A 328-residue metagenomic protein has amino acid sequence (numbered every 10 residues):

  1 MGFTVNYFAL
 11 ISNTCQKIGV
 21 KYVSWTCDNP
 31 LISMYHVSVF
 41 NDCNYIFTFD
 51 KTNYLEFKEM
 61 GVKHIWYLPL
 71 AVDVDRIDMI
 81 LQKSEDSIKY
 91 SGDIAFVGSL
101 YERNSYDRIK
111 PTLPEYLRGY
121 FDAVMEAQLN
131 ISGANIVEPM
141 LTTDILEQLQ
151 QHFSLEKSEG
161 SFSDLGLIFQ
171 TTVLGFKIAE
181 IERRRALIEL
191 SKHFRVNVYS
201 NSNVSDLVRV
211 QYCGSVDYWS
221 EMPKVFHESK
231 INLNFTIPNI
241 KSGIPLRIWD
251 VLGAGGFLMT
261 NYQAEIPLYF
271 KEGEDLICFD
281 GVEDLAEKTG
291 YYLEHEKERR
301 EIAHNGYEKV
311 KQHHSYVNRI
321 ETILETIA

Functional and structural regions predicted by a protein language model:
M1-G61, V74-K83, G214, W219-S220 (+5 more regions): Extended catalytic core of nucleotide-activated donor transferases of GT-like folds
M1-I18, L167-T172, V196, I302 (+1 more regions): N-terminal pre-catalytic "stem/leader" segment of glycosyltransferase-like enzymes
T4, T26, T48, G98 (+2 more regions): Short beta-strand/turn micro-motifs composed of small residues that flank or help shape donor/cofactor-binding pockets
A9, N13, K51, I181-S191 (+3 more regions): A structural signal for well-ordered alpha-helical segments within the folded catalytic domains of diverse enzymes
C15-D28, V62, K110-F121, R185 (+1 more regions): A short, gly/pro- and small-residue-rich
V39-F40, K51, L55-K63, L68 (+2 more regions): Catalytic binding pocket for nucleotide-activated donors in carbohydrate/polymer assembly enzymes
K63-H64, P69-I240, Q263-A264: Nucleotide-sugar donor-binding catalytic core of glycosyltransferases
